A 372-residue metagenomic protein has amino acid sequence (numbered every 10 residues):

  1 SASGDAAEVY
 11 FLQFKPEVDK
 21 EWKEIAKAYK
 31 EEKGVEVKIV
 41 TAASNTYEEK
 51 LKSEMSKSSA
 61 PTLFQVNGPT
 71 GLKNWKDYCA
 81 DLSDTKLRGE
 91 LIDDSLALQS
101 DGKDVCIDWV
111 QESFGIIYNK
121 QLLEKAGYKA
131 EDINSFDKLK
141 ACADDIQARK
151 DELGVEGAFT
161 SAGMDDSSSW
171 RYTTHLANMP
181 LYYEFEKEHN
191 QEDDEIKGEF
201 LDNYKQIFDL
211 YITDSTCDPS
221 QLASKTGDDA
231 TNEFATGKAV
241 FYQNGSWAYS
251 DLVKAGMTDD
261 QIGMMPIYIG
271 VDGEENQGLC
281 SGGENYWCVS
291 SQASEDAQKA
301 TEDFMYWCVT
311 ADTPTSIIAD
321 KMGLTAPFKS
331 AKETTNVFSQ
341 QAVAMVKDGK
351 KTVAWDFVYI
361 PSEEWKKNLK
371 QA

Functional and structural regions predicted by a protein language model:
S1-G71, D84-L87, A223, V271-E274 (+2 more regions): Conserved N-terminal structural module of periplasmic/extracytoplasmic solute-binding proteins
S1-Y10, K30-E32, G102-K103, E124 (+1 more regions): Immediate post-signal peptide segment of exported/extracytoplasmic ligand-binding proteins
E32, K57, G102, K125-A126 (+1 more regions): Extracytoplasmic/periplasmic substrate-recognition and gating elements
N67-Y118, R171, G263-M265, K347: Hinge/lid segment of periplasmic solute-binding proteins
D81-S95, A158, G163-D166, L181-Q206 (+5 more regions): Short, solvent-exposed loop/beta-turn-alpha elements that line the ligand-binding surface or hinge of extracytoplasmic
V105-I107, F114, K140-D193, A239: Extracytoplasmic/periplasmic solute-binding protein
D108, S281, K321-S330, Q341-A372: C-terminal capping/gating helix-and-loop segments adjacent to ligand/active sites or protein-protein/ligand interfaces
A143-D144, N190-S224: Glycine-centered hinge/linker elements that transmit conformational signals in sensory and ligand-binding systems
